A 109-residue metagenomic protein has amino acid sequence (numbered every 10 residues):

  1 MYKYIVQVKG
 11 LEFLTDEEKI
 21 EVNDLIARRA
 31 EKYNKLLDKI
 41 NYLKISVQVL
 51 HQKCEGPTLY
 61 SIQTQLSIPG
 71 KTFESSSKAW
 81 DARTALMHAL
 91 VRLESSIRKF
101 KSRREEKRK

Functional and structural regions predicted by a protein language model:
M1-S61, Q65-K109: Polyanion-binding surfaces on beta-sheet-dominated domains and ring/shell assemblies
